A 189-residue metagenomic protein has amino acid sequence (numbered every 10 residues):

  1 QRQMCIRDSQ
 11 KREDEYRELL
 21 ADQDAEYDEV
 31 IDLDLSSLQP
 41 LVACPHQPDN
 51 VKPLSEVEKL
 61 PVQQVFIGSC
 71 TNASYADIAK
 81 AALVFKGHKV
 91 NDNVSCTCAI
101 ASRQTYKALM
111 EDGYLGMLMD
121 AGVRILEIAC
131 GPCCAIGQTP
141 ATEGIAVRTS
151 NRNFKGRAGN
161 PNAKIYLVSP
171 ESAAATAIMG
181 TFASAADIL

Functional and structural regions predicted by a protein language model:
Q1-I6: Short, small-residue-biased leader/transition segments that mark boundaries at the very start of proteins
S9-L109: A glycine- and small/hydrophobic-rich beta-loop-beta segment that serves as a flexible "lid/hinge" or phosphate-binding
Q10-E13, L35-Q39, A82-K89, G122-L126 (+2 more regions): Structural signal for hydrophobic packing residues in well-ordered secondary-structure cores of soluble enzyme domains
V30-D32, Q63-V65, V94-T97, V123-L126 (+2 more regions): Structural motif
S36-P40, T71-A73, S102-T105, Y114 (+4 more regions): Short, glycine-/Ser/Thr-/acidic-enriched flexible segments
K80-G87, D112-G116, T142, N162-I165: Short, solvent-exposed amphipathic alpha-helical segments in soluble enzyme and RNA/protein-processing domains
V90-T139, I145: Extended C-terminal subregions enriched in glycine
D120-G122, G137, T142-L189: Cytosolic catalytic domains that perform sulfur/thiol-centered chemistry
